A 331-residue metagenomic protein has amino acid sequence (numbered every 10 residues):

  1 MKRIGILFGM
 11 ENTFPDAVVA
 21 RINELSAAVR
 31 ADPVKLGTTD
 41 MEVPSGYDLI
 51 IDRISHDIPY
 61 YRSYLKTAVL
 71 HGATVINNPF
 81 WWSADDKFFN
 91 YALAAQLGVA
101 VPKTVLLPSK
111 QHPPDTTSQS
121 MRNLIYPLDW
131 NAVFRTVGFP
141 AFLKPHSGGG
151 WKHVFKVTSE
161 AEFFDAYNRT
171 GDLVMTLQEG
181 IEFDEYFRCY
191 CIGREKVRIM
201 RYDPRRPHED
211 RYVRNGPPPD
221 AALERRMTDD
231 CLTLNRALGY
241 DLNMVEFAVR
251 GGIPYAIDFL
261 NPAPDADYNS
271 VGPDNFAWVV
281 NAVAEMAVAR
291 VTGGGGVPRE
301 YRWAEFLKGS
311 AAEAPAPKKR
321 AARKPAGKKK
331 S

Functional and structural regions predicted by a protein language model:
K2-F8, V69-G72, F80-F187, V213-D229 (+1 more regions): Active-site nucleotide/adenylate-binding loops and adjacent lid/helix of ATP-dependent enzymes
G9-S120: Conserved N-proximal alpha/beta basic substrate-recognition cap immediately N-terminal to, or forming the N-lobe
E11-N12, H56-D57, W82, G148-G149 (+4 more regions): Short, solvent-exposed loop/turn segments at secondary-structure junctions
G171-V174, G180-R214, T228-M244, A248-Y255 (+1 more regions): Phosphate-binding core of ATP-grasp and ATP-grasp-like enzymes
H208-Y255, N281-G295, R299, W303-E313: A long amphipathic alpha-helix within ATP-dependent nucleotide-binding catalytic cores
D265-V280: Short, flexible active-site recognition loops that position polar ligands and cofactors
A316-S331: Intrinsically disordered, polybasic Lys/Arg-rich low-complexity tracts
